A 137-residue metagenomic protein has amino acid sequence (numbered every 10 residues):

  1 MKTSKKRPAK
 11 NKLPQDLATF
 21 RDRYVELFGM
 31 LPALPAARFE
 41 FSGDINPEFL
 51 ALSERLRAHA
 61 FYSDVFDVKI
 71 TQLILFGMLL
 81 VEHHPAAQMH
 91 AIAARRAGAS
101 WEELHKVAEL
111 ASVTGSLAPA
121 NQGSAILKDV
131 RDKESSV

Functional and structural regions predicted by a protein language model:
M1-I70, Q122-V137: Acidic, glycine/proline-rich low-complexity segments that act as flexible tails and inter-domain linkers
I45-R55, P85-A97: Acidic-glycine-rich active-site phosphate/pyrophosphate-binding loop
S53, I70-T71, A87, L104: N-terminal alpha-helical segment
F66-D67, G98-E102: Helix N-cap / loop-to-helix initiation motif
I70-P85: Amphipathic, charged-and-aliphatic alpha-helical interface segments that function as noncatalytic docking
A87-S100, I126-V137: Short alpha-helical "patches" and their helix-cap loops
H105-E109: Beta-strand segments within the central parallel beta-sheet cores of soluble alpha/beta enzyme folds
L117: Substrate/cofactor-recognition hotspot
